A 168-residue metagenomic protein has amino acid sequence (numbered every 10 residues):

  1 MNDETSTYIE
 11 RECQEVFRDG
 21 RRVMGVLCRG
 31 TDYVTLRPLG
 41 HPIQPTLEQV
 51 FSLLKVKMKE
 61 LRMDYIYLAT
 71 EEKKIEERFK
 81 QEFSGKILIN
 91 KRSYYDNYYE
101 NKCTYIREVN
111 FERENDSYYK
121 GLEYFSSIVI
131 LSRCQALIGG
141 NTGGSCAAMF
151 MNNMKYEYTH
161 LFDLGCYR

Functional and structural regions predicted by a protein language model:
M1-T104, L122: Core catalytic architecture of nucleotide-activated donor-dependent transferases building glycoconjugates
K59, N110-F111, I128-V129: General secondary-structure edge motif
R62, R113-S117, L131: A near-ubiquitous, low-amplitude feature marking generic local secondary-structure context
L88-V109, N152-R168: A signal for specific C-terminal beta-sheet/loop modules enriched in small/flexible residues with GP/PG/PP motifs
T104-E123: Surface-exposed acidic, glycine/proline-enriched linker/cap segments that occur as 15-30-residue helix-coil
L122-Y167: A donor-sugar binding/catalytic signature common to diverse glycosyltransferases and related nucleotide-sugar
